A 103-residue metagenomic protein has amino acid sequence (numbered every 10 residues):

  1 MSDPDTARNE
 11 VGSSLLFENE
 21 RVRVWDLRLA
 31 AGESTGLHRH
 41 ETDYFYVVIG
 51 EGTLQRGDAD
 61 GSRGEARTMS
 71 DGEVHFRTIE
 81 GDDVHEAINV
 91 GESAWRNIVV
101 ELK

Functional and structural regions predicted by a protein language model:
M1-V11, K103: Basic/polar N-terminal segments that are highly enriched at the extreme N-terminus, encompassing both cleavable
N9-G36, E41-Y46, V99-V100: A short glycine-rich, His/Asp/Glu-containing loop-to-beta-strand
F17, R28, H38, T68 (+2 more regions): Generic structural detector for well-ordered beta-strands
W25, S34-G36, G52-G57, V74: Short beta-strand segments in beta-sandwich/barrel cores
H40-D60: Glycine- and acidic-residue-biased ligand/ion/polar-headgroup-sensing regions
G61-G81: Short acidic-glycine-tyrosine-enriched beta hairpin
I79-K103: Ligand-binding loop in jelly-roll beta-barrel domains
